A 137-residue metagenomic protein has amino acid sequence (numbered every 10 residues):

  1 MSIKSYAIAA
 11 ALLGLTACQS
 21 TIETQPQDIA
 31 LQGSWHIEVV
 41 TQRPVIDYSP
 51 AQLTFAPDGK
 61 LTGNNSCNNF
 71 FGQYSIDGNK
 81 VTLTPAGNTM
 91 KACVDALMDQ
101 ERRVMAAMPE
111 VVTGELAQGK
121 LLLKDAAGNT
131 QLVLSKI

Functional and structural regions predicted by a protein language model:
S2-Y6, C18-I137: Lipid interaction determinants
